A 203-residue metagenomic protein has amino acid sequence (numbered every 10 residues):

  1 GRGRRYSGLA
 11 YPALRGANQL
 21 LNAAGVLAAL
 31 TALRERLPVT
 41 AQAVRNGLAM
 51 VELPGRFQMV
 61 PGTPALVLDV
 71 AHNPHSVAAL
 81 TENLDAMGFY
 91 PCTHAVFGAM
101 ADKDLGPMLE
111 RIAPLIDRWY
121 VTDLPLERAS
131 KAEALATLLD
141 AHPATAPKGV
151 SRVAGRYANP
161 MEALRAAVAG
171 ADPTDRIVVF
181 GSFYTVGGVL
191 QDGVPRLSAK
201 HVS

Functional and structural regions predicted by a protein language model:
G3-R118: Nucleotide phosphate-binding/pyrophosphate-handling subdomain across enzymes that bind or process nucleotide phosphates
G25, A171-F180, T185: Short SAM/SAH-binding signature in class I
L33-R34, L84, L139, P143 (+2 more regions): Active-site catalytic pocket residues across diverse enzymes, especially alpha/beta-hydrolases
A65-L68, L109-R176: C-terminal helical cap/extension that packs against the catalytic core of soluble nucleotide-cofactor enzymes
H72-N73, L126, T185: Short, glycine/acidic-enriched loop or turn micro-motifs at the edges of active sites
V77-A78, L105-P107, K131, G188-Q191 (+1 more regions): Short glycine-/acidic-enriched loop or helix-start segments at secondary-structure transitions that form or flank
F97-A101, D123-L124, S182: Cofactor-binding loop segments of dinucleotide-utilizing enzymes, especially the Rossmann-like FAD- and NAD(P)+-binding
F183-S203: Glycine/aspartate-rich loop-and-adjacent alpha/beta segment that forms the canonical ThDP
